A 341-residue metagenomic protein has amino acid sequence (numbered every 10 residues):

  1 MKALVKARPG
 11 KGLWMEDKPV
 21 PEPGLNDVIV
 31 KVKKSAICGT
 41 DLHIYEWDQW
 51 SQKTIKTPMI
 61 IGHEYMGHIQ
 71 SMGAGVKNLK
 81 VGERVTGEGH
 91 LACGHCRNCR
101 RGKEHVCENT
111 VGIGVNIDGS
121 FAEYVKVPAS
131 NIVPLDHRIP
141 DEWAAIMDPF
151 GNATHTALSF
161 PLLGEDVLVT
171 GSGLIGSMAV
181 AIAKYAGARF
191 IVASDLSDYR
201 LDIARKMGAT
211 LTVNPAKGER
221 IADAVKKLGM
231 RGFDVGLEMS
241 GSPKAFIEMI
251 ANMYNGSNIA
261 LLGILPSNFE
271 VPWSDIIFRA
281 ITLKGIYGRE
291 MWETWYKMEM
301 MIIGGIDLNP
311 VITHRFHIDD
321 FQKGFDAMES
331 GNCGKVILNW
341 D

Functional and structural regions predicted by a protein language model:
A3-E22, G39-S71, T86, C107-D118: N-terminal glycine-rich cofactor-binding segment
P21-S35, W50-R97, D136-R138: Glycine-rich beta-strand-centered segment in the early N-terminal region that forms part of a ligand/cofactor-binding
H63, C93-T170, L201: NAD(P)H dinucleotide-binding glycine-rich loop of Rossmann-like/cofactor-binding domains, especially the beta1-alpha1
E88, L237-M239, W340: Short, well-ordered coil/turn residues at beta-beta hairpins and beta-strand->alpha-helix junctions within
H137-K217, D223: Mid-domain Rossmann-like dinucleotide-binding core that forms the NAD(H)/NADP(H) cofactor-binding site
F160-L163, D202-T282: Glycine-rich cofactor phosphate-binding loops and adjacent beta1-alpha1 units of small-molecule cofactor enzyme domains
A222, K226, M230, P266-H314 (+2 more regions): C-terminal substrate-binding/catalytic core of Rossmann-like NAD(P)-dependent dehydrogenases/reductases
